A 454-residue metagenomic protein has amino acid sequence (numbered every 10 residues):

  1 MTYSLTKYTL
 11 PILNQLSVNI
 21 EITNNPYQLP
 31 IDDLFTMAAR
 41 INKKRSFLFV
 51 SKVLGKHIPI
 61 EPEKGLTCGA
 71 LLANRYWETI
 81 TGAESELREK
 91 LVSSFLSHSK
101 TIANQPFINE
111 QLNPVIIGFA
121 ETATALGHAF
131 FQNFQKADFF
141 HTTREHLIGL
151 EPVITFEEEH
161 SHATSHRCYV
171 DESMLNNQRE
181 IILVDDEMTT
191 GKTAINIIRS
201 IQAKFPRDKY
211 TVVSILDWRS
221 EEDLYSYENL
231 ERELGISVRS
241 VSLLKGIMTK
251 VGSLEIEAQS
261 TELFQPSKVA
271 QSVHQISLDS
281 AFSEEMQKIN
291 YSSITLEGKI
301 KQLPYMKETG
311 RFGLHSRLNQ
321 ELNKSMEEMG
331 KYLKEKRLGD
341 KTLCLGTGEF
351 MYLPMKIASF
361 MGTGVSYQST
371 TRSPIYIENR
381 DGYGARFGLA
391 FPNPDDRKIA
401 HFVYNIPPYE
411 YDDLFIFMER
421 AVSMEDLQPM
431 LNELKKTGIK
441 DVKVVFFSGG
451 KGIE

Functional and structural regions predicted by a protein language model:
M1-E454: PRPP-associated nucleotide enzymes
